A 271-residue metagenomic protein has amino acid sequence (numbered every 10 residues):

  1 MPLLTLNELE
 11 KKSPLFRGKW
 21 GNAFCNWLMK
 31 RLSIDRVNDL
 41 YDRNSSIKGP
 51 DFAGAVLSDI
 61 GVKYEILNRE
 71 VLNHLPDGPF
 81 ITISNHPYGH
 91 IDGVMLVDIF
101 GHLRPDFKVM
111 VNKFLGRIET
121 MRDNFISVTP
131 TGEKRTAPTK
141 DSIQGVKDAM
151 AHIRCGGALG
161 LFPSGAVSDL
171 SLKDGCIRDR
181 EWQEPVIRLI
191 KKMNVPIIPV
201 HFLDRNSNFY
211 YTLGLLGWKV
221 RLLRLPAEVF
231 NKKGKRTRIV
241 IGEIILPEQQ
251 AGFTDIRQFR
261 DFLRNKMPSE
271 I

Functional and structural regions predicted by a protein language model:
M1-H86, G93-M95, R104-D106, R122: Membrane-anchoring hydrophobic helices of lipid-metabolizing enzymes
P2-L9, S142-I271: Non-catalytic C-terminal accessory region of glycerolipid acyltransferases and related lyso-lipid remodeling enzymes
S46, V62-K63, P138-I143, D179-R180: A conditional alpha-helix N-cap/helix-loop micro-motif detector
I83-H86, M110-N112, F162-S164: Short His-Asn-centered micro-motif
I83-N85, S127-T136, L170-K173: Short, basic, glycine/proline-bearing loop/turn elements
H86-H90, V167-S168: Gly/Ser/Thr-rich loops at beta-strand to alpha-helix junctions that form or flank small-molecule/cofactor-binding
V94-F100, G175-I177: "Short basic amphipathic alpha-helical interaction patches in structured regions
D106-S142, V146-K147, I153: Conserved nucleotide-cofactor-binding alpha/beta core module
